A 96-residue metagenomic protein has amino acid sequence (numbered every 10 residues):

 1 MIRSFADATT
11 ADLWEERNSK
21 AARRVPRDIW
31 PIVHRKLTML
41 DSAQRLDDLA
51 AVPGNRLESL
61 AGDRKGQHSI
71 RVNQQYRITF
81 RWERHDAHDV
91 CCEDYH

Functional and structural regions predicted by a protein language model:
M1, A21, R45, P53-R56 (+1 more regions): Glycine-rich, flexible loop/turn motifs
M1-K36: Arg/Lys-rich, positively charged N-terminal/basic patches that mediate binding to nucleic acids
R3, W30-V33, L49-P53, R71-N73: Generic structural signal for well-ordered secondary structure
L40: Short basic (Lys/Arg) and small-residue
Q44-H68: A short, surface-exposed loop/turn module that caps and links secondary-structure elements
A61, H68-H96: Enriched for short, Lys/Arg-rich terminal
